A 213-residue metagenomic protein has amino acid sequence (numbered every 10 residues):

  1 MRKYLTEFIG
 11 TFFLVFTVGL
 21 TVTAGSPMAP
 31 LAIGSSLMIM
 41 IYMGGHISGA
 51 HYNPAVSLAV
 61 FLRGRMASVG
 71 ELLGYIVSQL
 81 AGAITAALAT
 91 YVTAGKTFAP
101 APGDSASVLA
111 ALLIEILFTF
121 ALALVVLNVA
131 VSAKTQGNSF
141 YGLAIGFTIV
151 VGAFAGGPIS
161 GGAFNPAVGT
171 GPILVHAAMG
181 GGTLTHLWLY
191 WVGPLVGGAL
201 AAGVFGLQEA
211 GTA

Functional and structural regions predicted by a protein language model:
M1-A213: Membrane-interface helix-loop junctions and terminal tails of multi-pass membrane proteins
